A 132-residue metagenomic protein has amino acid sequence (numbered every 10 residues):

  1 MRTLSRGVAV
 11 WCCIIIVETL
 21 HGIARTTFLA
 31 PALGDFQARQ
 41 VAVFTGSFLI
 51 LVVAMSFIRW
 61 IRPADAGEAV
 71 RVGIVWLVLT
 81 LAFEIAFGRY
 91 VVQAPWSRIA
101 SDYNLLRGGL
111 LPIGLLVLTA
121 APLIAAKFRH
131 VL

Functional and structural regions predicted by a protein language model:
M1-A30: N-terminal signal-anchor transmembrane alpha-helix
R6-V10, A38-R39, L110: Short alpha-helical transmembrane interface motifs in multi-pass membrane proteins
V17-E18, R39-R59, V75-W76, G114: Core segments of alpha-helical transmembrane spans in multipass integral membrane proteins
F28-F48, E68-A69: Loop-to-helix transition at the N-terminal end of transmembrane alpha-helices
F28-Q37, A86-Y103: Interfacial helix-loop-helix junctions of multi-pass membrane proteins
P63-R98: Mid-chain, well-packed structural core segment of small domains
A100-V117: Individual transmembrane alpha-helices with interfacial aromatic-anchor signatures
I113-L132: Membrane-water interface at the C-terminal end of transmembrane alpha helices
